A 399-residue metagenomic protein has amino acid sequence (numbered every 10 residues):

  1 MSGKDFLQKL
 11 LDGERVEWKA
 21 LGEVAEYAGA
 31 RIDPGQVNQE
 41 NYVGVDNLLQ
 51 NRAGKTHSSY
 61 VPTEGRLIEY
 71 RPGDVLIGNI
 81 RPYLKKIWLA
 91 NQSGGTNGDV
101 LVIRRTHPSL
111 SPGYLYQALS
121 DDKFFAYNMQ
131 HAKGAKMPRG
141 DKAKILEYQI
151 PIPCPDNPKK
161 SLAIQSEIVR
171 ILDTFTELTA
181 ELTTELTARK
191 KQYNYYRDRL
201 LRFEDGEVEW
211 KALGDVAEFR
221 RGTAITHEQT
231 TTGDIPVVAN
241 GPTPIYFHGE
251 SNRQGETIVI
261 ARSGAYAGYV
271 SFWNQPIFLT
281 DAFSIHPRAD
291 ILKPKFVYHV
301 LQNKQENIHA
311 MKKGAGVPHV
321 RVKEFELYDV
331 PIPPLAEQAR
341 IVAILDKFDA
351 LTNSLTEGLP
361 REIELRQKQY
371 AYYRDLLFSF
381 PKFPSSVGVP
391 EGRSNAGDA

Functional and structural regions predicted by a protein language model:
M1-A399: Charged, alpha-helix-forming regions
